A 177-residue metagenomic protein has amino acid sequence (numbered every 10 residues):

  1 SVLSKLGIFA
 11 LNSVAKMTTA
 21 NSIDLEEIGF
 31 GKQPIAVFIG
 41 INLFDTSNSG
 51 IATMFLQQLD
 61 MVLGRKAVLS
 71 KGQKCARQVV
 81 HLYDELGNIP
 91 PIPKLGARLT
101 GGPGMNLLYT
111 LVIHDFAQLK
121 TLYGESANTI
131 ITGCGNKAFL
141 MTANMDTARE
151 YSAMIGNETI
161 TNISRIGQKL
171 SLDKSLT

Functional and structural regions predicted by a protein language model:
S1-L107, L122: P-loop NTPase motor domains
E27, Q33-V37, G96-T100, Q118-T177: P-loop NTPase motor core of the ASCE superfamily
I113: H-loop/switch region of ABC-family ATPase nucleotide-binding domains
